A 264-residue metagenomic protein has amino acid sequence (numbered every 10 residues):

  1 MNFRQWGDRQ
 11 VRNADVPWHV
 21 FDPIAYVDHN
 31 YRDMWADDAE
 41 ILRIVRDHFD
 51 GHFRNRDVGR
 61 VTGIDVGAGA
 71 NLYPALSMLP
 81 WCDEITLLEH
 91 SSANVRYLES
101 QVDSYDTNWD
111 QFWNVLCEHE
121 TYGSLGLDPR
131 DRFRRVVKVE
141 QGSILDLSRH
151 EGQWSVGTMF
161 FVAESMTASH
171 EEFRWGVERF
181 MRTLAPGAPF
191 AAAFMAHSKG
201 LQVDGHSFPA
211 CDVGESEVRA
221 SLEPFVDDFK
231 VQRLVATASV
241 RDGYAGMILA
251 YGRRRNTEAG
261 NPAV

Functional and structural regions predicted by a protein language model:
N2-G59, Y73: Class I SAM-dependent methyltransferase Rossmann-like catalytic core, especially the SAM/SAH-binding loop
V58-N71, E84-L87: Conserved class I S-adenosyl-L-methionine
S91: Conserved SAM/SAH-binding beta-strand->alpha-helix loop
D103-L147: S-adenosyl-L-methionine
L145-G157: A short acidic, Gly/Pro-enriched loop at the edge of an enzyme's catalytic core that lines a small-molecule cofactor
S155-E171: A short SAM/SAH-binding and catalytic strip from SAM-dependent methyltransferases
E171-A188: A short glycine-rich, Lys/Arg-flanked "PGG" loop and its adjoining helix->strand segment in the class I
G187-M195: Conserved beta-strand signature within the Rossmann-like core of class I S-adenosyl-L-methionine
